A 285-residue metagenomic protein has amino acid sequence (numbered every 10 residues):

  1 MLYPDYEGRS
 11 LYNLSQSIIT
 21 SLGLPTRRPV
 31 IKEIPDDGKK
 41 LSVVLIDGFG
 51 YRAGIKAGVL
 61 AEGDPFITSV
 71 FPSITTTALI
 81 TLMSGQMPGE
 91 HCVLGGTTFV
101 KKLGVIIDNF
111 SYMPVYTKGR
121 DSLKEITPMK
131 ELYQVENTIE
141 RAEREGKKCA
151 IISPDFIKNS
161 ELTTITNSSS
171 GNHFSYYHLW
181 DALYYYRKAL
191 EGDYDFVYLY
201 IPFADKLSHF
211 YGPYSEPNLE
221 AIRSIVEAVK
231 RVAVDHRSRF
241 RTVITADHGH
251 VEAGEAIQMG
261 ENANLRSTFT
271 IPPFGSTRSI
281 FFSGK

Functional and structural regions predicted by a protein language model:
M1-K285: Feature captures the catalytic ectodomains and active-site-proximal regions of enzymes that hydrolyze or transfer
